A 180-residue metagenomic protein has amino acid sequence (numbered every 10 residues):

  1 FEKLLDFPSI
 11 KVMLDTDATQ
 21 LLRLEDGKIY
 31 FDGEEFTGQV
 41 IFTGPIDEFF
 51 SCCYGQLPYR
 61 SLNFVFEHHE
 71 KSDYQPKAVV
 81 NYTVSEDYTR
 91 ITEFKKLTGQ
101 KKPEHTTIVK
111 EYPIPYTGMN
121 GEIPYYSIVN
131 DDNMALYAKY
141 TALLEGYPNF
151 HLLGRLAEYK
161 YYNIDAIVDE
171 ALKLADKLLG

Functional and structural regions predicted by a protein language model:
E2: Active-site phosphate/pyrophosphate- and oxyanion-stabilizing loops and adjacent acidic/basic residues in soluble
D6-T19: A conserved beta-strand/loop element that lines the FAD pocket in flavoprotein oxidoreductases
F7, E48, K177: Active-site catalytic microenvironments for nucleophilic, acid-base chemistry
P8-S9, F36-G38, Y147: Short, well-ordered alpha-helix to beta-strand connector turns
V12-L14, F42, L152: A structural signal for the hydrophobic beta-strands that form the central parallel beta-sheet of Rossmann-like
Q20-L143: Mid-domain catalytic core of redox enzymes that form a hydrophobic substrate pocket/lid adjacent to a catalytic redox
L144-K160, A166-E170: Short FAD-binding loop at a beta-strand-to-alpha-helix junction that anchors the flavin cofactor in diverse
V168-G180: Internal hydrophobic alpha-helix adjacent to the cofactor/substrate pocket in enzyme cavities
